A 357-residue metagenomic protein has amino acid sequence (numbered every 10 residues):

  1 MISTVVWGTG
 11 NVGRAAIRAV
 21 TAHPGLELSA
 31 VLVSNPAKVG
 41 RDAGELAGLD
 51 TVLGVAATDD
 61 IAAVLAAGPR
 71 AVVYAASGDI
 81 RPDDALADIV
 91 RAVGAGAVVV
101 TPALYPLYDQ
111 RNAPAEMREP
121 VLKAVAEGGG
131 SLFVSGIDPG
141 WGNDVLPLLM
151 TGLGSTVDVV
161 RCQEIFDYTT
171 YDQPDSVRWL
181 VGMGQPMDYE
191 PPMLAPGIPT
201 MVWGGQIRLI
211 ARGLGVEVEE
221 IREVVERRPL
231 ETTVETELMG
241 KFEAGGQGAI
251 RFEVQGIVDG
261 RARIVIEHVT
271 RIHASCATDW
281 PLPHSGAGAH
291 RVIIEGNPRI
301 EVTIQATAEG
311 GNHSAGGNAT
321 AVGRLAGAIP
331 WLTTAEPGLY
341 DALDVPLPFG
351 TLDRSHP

Functional and structural regions predicted by a protein language model:
M1-A95, G215, G317: N-terminal glycine-/serine-/threonine-rich beta1-alpha1-beta2 phosphate-ribose binding loop of Rossmann-like
W7, N11, A15, D84-A87 (+8 more regions): Conserved active-site and cofactor/substrate-binding residues in soluble primary-metabolism enzymes
W7, T151-D279, H290-V292, A315: Active-site-lining helix/loop region of Rossmann-like oxidoreductase modules
S34-P36, G78, A103-L107, I137-D138 (+1 more regions): Short, ordered loop/turn segments at secondary-structure junctions
D83-A87, A95, A103-G130: Rossmann-fold NAD(P)-binding glycine/threonine-rich loop
T101-P102, L132-S135, R161-C162: General beta-strand structural signal in soluble alpha/beta enzymes
G140-L153: Alpha-helical support elements that line or immediately flank enzyme active sites and cofactor-binding pockets
T236-P357: C-terminal active-site/capping subdomain that shapes the small-molecule cofactor and substrate pocket of enzyme
